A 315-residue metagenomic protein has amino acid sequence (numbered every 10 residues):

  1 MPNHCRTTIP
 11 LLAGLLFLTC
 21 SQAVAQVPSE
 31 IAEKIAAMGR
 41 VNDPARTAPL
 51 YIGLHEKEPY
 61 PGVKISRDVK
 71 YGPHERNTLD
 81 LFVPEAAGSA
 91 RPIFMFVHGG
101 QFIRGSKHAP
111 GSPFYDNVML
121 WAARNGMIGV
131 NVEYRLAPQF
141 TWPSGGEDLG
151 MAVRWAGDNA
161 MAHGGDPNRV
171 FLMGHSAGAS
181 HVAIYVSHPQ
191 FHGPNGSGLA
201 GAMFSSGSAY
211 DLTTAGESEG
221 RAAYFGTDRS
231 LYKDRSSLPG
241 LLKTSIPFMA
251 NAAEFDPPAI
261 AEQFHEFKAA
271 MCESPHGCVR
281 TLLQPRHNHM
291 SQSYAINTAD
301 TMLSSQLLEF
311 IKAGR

Functional and structural regions predicted by a protein language model:
E33-S89: N-terminal cap/lid segment of alpha/beta-hydrolase-fold proteins
G53-P61, G207-G240: Mobile cap/lid helix-loop segments that gate and shape the active-site cleft of serine hydrolases
A90-Q101: Short beta-strand element of the alpha/beta-hydrolase
P110-F114, V118, V130-P167, N297-T298: Catalytic nucleophile-loop/oxyanion-hole region of alpha/beta-hydrolase and closely related hydrolase-like folds
M151-G216, Y232: Primarily recognizes the serine-hydrolase "nucleophile elbow" in alpha/beta-hydrolase and SGNH/GDSL folds
Y210-D211, F255-A259: Acidic catalytic loop of the alpha/beta-hydrolase fold
T244, A250-A252: Short beta-strand/loop motif that positions the catalytic acidic residue of the alpha/beta-hydrolase fold
N251, P258, H265, C272-R315: C-terminal catalytic histidine-bearing segment of alpha/beta-hydrolase fold enzymes
